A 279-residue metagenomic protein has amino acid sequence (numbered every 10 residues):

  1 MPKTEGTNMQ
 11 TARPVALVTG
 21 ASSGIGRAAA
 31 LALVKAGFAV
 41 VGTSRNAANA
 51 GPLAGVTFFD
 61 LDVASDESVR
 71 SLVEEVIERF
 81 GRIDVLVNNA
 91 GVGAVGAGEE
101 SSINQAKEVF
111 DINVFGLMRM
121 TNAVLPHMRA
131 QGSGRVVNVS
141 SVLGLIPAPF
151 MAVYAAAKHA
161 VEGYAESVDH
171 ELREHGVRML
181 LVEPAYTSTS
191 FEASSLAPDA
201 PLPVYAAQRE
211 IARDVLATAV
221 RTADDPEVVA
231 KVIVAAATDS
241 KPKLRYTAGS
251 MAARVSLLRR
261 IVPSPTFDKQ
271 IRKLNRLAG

Functional and structural regions predicted by a protein language model:
S22-S23: Conserved glycine-rich cofactor-binding loop
L61-S71, I103: The beta1-alpha1 cofactor-binding region of Rossmann-like NAD(H)/NADP(H)-dependent oxidoreductases
E75-L86, A94: A glycine-rich helix->loop->beta "capping" turn within Rossmann-like NAD(P)(H)-dependent oxidoreductase domains
A97-G98, S102-K107: Substrate-binding pocket helix/loop in short-chain dehydrogenase/reductase
T121, A157: Active-site helix of classical SDR
S141: Residue(s) in the substrate-gating loop at a strand-loop-helix junction that position the organic substrate next
E171-V220: C-terminal beta-strand-loop-alpha-helix "lid" module of Rossmann-like NAD(P)-dependent dehydrogenases
